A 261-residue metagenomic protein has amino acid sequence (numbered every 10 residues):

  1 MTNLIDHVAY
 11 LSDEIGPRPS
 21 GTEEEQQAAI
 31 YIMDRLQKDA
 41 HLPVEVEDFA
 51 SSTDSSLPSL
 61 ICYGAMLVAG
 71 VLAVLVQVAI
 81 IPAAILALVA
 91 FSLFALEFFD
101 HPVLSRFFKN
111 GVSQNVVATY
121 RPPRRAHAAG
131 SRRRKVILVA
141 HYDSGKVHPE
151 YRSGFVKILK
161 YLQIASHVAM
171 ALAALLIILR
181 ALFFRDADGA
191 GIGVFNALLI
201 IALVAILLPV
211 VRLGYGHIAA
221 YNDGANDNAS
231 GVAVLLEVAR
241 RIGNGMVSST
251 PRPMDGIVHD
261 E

Functional and structural regions predicted by a protein language model:
M1-E261: Secretory-pathway/membrane protein signature
